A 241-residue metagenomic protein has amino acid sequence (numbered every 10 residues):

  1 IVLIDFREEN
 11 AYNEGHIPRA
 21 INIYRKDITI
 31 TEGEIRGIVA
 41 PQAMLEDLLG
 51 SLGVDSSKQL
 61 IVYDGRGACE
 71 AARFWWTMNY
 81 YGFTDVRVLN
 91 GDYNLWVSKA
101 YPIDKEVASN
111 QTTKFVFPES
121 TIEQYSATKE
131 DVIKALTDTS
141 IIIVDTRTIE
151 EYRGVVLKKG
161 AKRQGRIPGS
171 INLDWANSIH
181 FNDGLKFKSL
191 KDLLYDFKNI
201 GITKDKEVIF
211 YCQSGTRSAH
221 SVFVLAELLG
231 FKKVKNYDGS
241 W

Functional and structural regions predicted by a protein language model:
I1-S57, A135-I200, K204: Positively charged, proline/Ser/Thr-rich regional signature most characteristic of the Rhodanese/CDC25-like
I1-V2, T84-D85, S140, E207 (+1 more regions): Short active-site oxyanion
I38-E130, A135, V156, G165 (+1 more regions): Thiolate-centered catalytic microenvironments shared by cysteine-dependent enzyme domains
L60, E207-V208: Alpha/beta-hydrolase fold nucleophile elbow
K204, T216-R217: Mixed-charge, low-complexity segments
C212: Short cysteine clusters
